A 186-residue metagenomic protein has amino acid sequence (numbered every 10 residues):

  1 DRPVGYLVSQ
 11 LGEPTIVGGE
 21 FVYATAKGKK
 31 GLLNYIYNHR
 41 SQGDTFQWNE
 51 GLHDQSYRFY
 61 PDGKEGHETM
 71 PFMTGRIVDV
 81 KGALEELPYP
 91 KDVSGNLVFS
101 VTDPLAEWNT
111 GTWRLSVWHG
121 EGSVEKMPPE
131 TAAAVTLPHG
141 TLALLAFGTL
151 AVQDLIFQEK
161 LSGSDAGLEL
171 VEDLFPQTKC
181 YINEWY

Functional and structural regions predicted by a protein language model:
D1-Y186: Intrinsically disordered, low-complexity, positively biased terminal segments
